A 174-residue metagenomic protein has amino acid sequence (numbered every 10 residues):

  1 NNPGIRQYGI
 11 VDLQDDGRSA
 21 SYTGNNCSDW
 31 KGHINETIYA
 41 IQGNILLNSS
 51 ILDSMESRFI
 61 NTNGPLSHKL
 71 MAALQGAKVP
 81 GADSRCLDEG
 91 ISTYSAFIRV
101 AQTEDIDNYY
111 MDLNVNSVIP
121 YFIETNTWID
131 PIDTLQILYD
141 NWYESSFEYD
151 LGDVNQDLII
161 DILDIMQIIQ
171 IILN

Functional and structural regions predicted by a protein language model:
N1-S145: N-terminal nucleophile
F147-Y149: EF-hand Ca2+-binding helix-loop-helix modules
V154-N174: Alpha-helical segments with a strong preference for the paired helices of cellulosomal dockerin domains
